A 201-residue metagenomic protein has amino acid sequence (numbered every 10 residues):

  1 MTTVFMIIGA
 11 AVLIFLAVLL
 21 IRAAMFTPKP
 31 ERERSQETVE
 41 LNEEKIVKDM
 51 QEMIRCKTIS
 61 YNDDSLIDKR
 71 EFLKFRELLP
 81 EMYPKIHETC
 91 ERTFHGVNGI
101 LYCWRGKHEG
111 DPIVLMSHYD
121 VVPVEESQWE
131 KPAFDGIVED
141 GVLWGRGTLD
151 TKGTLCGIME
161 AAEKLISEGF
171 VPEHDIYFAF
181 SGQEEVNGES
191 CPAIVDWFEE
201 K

Functional and structural regions predicted by a protein language model:
M1-T3: Positively charged n-region of N-terminal signal peptides that target proteins for export
F5-T148, E168-P172: Acidic/His- and Gly-rich active-site-bordering loop/insert found across diverse amide/peptide-bond hydrolases
L149-K201: Acidic/histidine-rich catalytic neighborhood of metal-dependent amide-processing enzymes
